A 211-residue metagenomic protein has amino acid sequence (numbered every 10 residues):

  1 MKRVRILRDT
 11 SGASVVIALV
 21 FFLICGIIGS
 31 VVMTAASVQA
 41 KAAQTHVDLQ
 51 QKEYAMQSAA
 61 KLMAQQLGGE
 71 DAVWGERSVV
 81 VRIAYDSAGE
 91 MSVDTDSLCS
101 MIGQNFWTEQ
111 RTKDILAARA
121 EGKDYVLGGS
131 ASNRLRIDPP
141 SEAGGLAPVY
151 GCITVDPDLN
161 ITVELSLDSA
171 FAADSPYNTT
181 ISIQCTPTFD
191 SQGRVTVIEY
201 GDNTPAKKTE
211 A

Functional and structural regions predicted by a protein language model:
K2-V4, A13-I17, Q65-A211: Conserved functional hotspots that engage anionic ligands or polymers and/or phospholipid headgroups
V4-I6, T10, V16-A55: Aliphatic-rich helix starts adjacent to a transmembrane/signal segment
V32, T45, S58, G69-E70 (+1 more regions): Alpha-helix boundary/capping detector
K52-D71: N-terminal alpha-helical signal peptides/signal-anchor transmembrane segments
